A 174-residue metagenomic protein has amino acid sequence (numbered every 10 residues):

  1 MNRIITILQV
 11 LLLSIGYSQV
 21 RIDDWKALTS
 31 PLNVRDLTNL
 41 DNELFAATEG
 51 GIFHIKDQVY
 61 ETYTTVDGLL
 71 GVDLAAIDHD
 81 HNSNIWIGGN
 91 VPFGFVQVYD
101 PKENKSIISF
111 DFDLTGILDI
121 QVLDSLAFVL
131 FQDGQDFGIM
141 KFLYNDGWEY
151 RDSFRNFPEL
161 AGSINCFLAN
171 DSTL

Functional and structural regions predicted by a protein language model:
R3-I7, S18-L174: Carboxylate-rich, polar loop motifs that coordinate divalent cations or form catalytic acidic clusters
L13-I15: N-terminal signal peptide c-region/cleavage motif recognized by signal peptidases
